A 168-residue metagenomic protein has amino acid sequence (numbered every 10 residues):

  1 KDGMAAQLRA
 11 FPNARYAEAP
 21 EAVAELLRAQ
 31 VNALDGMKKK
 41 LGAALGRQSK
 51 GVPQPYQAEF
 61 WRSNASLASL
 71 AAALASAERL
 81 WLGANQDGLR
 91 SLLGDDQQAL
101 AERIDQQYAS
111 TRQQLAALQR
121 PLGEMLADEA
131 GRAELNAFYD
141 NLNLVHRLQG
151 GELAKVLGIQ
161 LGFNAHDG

Functional and structural regions predicted by a protein language model:
K1-G168: Mature extracytoplasmic or organellar-lumen-exposed domains after removal of signal/transit peptides
